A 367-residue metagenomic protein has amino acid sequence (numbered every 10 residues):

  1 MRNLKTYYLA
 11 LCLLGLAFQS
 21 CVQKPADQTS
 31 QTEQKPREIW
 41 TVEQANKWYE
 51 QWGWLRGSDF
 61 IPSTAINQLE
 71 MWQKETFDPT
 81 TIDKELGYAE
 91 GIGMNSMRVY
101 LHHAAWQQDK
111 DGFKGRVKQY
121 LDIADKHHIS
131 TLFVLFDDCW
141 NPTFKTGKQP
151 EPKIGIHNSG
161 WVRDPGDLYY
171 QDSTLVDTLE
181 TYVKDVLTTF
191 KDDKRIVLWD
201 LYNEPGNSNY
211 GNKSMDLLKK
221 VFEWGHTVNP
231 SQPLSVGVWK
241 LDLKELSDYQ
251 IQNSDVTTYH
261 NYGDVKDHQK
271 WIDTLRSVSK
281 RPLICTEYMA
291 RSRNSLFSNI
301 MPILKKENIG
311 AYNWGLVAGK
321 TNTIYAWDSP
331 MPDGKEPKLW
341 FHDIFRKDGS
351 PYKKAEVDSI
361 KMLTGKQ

Functional and structural regions predicted by a protein language model:
M1-Y8: Bacterial N-terminal signal peptides that target proteins for export
A17-S20: C-terminal motif of bacterial Sec signal peptides marking the signal peptidase cleavage site
V22-Q28: Bacterial lipoprotein signal-peptidase II cleavage site
K35-S254, H260-D267, V278, Y288 (+6 more regions): Active-site mouth of glycoside hydrolases
H268-P282: A contiguous binding-surface segment within folded domains or other stable secondary-structure elements
N313-G315: Replace "adjacent to P-loop NTPase cores in ATP/GTP-dependent enzymes" with "adjacent to NTP-binding cores
N322-Y325: C-terminal beta-signal and adjacent terminal beta-strands/loops of Gram-negative outer-membrane beta-barrel proteins
K361-Q367: Catalytic domains of carbohydrate-active enzymes that cleave complex glycans
